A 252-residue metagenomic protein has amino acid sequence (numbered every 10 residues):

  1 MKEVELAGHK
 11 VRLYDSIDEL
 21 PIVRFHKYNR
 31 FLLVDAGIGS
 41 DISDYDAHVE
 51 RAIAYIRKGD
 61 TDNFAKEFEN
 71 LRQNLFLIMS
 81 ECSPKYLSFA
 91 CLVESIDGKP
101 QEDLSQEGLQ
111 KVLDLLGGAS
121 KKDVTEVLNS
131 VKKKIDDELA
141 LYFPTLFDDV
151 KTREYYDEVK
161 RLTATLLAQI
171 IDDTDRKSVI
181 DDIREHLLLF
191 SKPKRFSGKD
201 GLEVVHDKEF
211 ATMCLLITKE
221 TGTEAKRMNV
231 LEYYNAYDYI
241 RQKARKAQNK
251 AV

Functional and structural regions predicted by a protein language model:
M1-V252: An amphipathic, hydrophobic-aromatic interaction surface with interspersed Lys/Arg that forms lipid/phosphate-bearing
